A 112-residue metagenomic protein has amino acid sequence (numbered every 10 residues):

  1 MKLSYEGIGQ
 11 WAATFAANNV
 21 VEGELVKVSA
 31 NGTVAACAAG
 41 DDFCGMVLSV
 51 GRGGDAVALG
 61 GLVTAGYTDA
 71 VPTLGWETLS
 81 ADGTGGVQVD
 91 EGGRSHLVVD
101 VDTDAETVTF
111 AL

Functional and structural regions predicted by a protein language model:
M1-L112: Surface-exposed, low-hydrophobicity beta-strand/loop segments enriched in small/polar/acidic residues
